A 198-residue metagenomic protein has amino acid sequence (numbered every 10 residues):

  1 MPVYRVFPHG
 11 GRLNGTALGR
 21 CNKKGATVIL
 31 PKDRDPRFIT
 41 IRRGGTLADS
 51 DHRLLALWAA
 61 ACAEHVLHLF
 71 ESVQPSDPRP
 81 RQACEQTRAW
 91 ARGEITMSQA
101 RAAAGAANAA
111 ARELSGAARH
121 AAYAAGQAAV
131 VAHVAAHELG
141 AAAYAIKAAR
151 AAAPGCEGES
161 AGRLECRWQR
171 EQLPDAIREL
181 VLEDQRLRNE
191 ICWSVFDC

Functional and structural regions predicted by a protein language model:
M1-A26: N-terminal amphipathic/basic-hydrophobic helices that include classical n-h-c signal peptides and signal-anchor
G19-D175, F196: Structured binding/interaction patches within domain cores
Q172-C198: Mature, well-folded catalytic/scaffold domains that follow N-terminal targeting or propeptide regions
